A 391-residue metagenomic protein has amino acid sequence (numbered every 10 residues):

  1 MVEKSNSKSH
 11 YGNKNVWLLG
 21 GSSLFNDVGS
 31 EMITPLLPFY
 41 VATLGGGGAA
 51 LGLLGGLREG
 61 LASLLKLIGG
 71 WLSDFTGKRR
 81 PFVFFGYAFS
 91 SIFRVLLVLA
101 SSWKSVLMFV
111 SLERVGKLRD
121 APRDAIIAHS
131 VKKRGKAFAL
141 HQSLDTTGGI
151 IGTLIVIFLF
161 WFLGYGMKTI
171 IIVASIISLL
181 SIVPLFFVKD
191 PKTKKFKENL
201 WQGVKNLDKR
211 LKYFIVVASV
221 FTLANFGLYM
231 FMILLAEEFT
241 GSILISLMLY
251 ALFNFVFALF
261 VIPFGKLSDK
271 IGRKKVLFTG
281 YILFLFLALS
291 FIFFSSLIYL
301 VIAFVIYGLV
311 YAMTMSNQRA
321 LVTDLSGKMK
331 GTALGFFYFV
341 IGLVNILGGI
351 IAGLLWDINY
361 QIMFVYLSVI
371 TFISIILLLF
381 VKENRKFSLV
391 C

Functional and structural regions predicted by a protein language model:
N6-A62, L211-L249: Helix-loop boundary and gating motifs at the non-cytosolic
L24, F93, W103-R119, S219-V220 (+1 more regions): Hydrophobic core of transmembrane alpha-helices in multi-pass small-molecule transporters, especially MFS/SLC-type
F39-T43, I151-I171, L347-I362: Transmembrane alpha-helix termini and helix-breaking/packing motifs in multi-pass membrane transporters
L65-G77, F160, V261-G272, W356: Helix-to-loop junctions at the C-terminal end of transmembrane segments in multipass secondary transporters
P81-V95, S175, K275-S290: Structural signature of the two symmetry-related core transmembrane helices
M108-T147: Cytoplasmic helix-loop-helix junction between adjacent transmembrane helices in 12-TM secondary transporters
S175-K194, S374-K382: C-terminal membrane-cytosol helix-exit motif in multi-pass small-molecule transporters
R273-Q318: C-terminal transmembrane helical hairpin of 12-TM major facilitator-type secondary transporters
